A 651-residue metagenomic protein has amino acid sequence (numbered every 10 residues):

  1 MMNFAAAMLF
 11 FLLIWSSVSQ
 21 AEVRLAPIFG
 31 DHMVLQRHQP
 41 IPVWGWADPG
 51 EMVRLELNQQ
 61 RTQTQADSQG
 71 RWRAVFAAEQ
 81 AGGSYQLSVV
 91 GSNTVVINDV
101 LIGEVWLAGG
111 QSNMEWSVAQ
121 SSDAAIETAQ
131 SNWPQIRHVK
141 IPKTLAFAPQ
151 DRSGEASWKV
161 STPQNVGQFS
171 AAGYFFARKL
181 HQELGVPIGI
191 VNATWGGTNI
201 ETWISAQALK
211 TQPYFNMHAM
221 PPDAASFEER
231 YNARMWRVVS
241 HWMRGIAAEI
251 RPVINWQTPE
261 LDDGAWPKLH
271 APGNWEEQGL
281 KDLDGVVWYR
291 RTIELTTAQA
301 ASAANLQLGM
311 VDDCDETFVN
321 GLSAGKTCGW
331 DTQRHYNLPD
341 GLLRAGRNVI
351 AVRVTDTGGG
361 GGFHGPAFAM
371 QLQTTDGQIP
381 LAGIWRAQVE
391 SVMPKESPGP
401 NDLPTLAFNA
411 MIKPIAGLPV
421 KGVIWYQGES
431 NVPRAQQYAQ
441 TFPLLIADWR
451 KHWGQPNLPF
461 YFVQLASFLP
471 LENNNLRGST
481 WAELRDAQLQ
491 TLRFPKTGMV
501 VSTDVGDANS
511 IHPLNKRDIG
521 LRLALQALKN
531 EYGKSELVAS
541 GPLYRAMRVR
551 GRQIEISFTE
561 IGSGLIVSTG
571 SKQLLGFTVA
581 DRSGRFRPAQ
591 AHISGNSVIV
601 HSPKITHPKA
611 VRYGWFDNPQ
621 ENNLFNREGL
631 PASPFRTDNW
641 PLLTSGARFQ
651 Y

Functional and structural regions predicted by a protein language model:
E22, I28-E104, G358-G360: Ser/Thr-rich low-complexity repeats and stalk/linker segments
R37-Q39, K281-D284, D518, K529-G570: Surface beta-strand/loop "capping" patches
W44, W266, I293-G321, I350-V352: Aromatic-lined ligand-binding clefts that engage carbohydrates, nucleic acids, or primary amines
Q59-G82, M310, F318-A369: Beta-strand-rich ligand-recognition modules
R61, I561-Y651: C-terminal beta-sandwich/jelly-roll accessory domains of carbohydrate-active enzymes
G82-S92, A351-V352, K609-W615: Short, aromatic- and glycine-rich surface loops/edge beta-strands on solvent-exposed regions
V95-V160, A193-W275, R347-L418: An acidic-aromatic loop/edge-strand motif
